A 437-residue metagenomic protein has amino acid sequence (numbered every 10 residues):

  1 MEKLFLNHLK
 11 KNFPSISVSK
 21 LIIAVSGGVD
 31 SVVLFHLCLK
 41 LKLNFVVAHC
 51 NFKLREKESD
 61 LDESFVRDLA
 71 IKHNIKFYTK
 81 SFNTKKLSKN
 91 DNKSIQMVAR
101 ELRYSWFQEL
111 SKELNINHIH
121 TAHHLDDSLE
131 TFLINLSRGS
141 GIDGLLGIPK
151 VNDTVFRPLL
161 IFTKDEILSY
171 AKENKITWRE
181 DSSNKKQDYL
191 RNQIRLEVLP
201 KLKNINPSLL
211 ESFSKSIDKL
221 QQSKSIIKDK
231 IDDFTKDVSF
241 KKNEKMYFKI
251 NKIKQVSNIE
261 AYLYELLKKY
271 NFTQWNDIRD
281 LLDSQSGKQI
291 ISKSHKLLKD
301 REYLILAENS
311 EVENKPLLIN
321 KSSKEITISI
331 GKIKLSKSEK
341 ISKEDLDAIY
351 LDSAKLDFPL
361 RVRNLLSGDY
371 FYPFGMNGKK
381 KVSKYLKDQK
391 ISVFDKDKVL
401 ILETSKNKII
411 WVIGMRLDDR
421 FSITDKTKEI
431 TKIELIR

Functional and structural regions predicted by a protein language model:
M1-P200, D229: Core alpha/beta nucleotide-donor-binding catalytic domains of modification enzymes
E2-D30, V46-F52, F82, L102 (+3 more regions): AMP-forming adenylation/ATP pyrophosphatase catalytic core
K76, P158, P200, P207 (+2 more regions): Proline-centered helix-kink/hinge sites
N90-K93, S140, F162, Y189 (+6 more regions): Short coil/turn linker and secondary-structure boundary residues
S137-R138, K203, L267-N271: Hydrophobic/aromatic-lined pockets within catalytic cores
G139, D143, K201, I205 (+2 more regions): Phosphate/oxyanion-binding loops and surfaces in catalytic or ligand/nucleic-acid-binding neighborhoods
N184-R191, S212-Q221: Internal, active-site/partner-interface "lid" segment
R195-E197, K201-F213: Conserved anion/nucleotide-ligand pocket segment
